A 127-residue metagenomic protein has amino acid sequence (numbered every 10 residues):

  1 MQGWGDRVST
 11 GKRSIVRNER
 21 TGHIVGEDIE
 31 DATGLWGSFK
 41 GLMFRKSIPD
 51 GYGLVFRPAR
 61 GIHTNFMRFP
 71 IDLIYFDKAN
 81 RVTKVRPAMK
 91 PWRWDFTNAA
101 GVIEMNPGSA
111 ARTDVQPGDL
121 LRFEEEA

Functional and structural regions predicted by a protein language model:
Q2-A127: Compact, glycine-rich, soluble single-domain proteins
